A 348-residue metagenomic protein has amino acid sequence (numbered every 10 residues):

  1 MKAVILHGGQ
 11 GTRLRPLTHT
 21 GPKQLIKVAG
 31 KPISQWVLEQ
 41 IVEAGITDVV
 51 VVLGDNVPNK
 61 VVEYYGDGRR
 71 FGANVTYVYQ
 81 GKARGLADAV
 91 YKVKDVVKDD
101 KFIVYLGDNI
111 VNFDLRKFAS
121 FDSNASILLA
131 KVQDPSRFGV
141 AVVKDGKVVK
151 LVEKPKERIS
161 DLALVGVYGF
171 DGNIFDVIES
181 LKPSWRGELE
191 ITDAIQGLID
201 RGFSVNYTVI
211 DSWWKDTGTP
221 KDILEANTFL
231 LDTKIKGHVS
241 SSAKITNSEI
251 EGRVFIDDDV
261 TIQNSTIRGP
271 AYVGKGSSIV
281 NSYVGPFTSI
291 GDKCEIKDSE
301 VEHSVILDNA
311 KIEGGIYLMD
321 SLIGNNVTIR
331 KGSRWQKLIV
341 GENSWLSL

Functional and structural regions predicted by a protein language model:
K2-I5, R13, K27, K31-Y105 (+4 more regions): Conserved N-terminal catalytic core of the sugar/cofactor nucleotidyltransferase
G9, N56, G172-N173, K221: Alpha-helix/helix-capping structural signal
Q10, D108-N109: Active-site metal-binding loops of divalent metal-dependent hydrolases
L14, V61-V62, I178, A226: Hydrophobic packing residues within well-ordered alpha-helices of enzyme cores
L25, A141-V143, Y207: A structural signal for short hydrophobic beta-strand segments in well-ordered beta-sheet cores
V50-G54, L129, V305, L322: Short internal beta-strands
I110-W185: Conserved core of the sugar-phosphate nucleotidyltransferase
S180-L348: Left-handed beta-helix
